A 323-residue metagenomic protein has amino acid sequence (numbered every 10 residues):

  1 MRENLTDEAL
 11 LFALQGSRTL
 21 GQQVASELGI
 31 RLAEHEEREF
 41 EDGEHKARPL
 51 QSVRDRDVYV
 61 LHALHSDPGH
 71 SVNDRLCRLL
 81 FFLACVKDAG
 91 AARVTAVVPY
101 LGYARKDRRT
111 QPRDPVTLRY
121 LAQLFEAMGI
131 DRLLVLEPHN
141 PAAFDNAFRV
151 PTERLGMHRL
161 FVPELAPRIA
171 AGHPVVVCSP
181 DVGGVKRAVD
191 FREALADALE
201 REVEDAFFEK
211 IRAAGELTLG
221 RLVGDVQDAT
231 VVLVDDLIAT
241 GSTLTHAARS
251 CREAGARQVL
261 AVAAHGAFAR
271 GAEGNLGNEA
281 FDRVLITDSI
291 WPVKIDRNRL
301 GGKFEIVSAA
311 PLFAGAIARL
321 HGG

Functional and structural regions predicted by a protein language model:
M1-G323: PRPP-associated nucleotide enzymes
